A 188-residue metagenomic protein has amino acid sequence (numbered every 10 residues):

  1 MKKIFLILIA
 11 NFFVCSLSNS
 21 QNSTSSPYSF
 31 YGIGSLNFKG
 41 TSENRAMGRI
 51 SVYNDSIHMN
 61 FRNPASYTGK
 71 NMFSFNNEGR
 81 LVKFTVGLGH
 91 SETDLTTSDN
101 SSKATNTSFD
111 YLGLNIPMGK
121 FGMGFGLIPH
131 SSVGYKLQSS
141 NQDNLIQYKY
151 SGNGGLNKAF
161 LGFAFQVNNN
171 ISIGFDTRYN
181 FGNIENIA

Functional and structural regions predicted by a protein language model:
M1-I4, N169: Positively charged n-region of N-terminal signal peptides that target proteins for export
I4-F13: Sec-dependent N-terminal signal peptides
V14-C15, F75: Hydrophobic alpha-helical membrane context
S16-S20: Sec/Tat signal peptide C-region and signal peptidase I cleavage site
Q21-A188: Subset of outer-membrane beta-barrel
